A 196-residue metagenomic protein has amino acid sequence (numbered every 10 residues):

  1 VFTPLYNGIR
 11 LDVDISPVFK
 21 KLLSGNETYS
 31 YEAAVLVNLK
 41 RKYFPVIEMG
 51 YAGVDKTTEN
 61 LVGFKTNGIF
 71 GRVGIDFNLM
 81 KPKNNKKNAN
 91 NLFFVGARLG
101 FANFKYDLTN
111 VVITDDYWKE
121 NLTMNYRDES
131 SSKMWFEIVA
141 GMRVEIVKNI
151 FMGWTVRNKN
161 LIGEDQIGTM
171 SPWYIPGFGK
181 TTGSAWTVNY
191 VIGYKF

Functional and structural regions predicted by a protein language model:
V1-N38, G193-F196: Short glycine/proline- and aromatic-enriched beta-strand/turn motifs that initiate or cap beta-hairpins
V1-N7, K42, K81-L92, I146-M152: Short loop/turn motifs that connect adjacent beta-strands in outer-membrane beta-barrel proteins
I9-I15, M49-T58, T114-T123, G168-W173: Flexible, solvent-exposed coil segments and beta strand-coil junctions, predominantly the extracellular/periplasmic
V13, A33-V35, P45-M49, I75 (+4 more regions): Membrane-embedded beta-strands that build the outer-membrane beta-barrel scaffold
L23-E27, V62-N67, K87-A89, D128-S132 (+1 more regions): Replace "Gram-negative outer membrane beta-barrel proteins" with "bacterial and organellar outer membrane beta-barrel
S30-N38, G53-E59, A140-K148: Generic detector of contiguous secondary-structure segments
Y43, E48-Y117, N189-Y194: Gram-negative (and chloroplast) outer-membrane scaffold detector with strong preference for beta-barrel transmembrane
L92-T187, V191-F196: Outer-membrane beta-barrel transmembrane domain signature
